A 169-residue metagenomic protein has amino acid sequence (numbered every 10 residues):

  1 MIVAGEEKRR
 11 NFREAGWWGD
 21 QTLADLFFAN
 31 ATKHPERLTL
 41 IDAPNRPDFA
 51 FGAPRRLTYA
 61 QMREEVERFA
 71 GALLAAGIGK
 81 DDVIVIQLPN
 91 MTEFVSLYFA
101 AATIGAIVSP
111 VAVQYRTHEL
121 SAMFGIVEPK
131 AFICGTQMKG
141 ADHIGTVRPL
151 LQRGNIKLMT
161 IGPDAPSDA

Functional and structural regions predicted by a protein language model:
M1-D25: Flexible, non-catalytic linker and terminal segments flanking ANL/adenylate-forming cores
N11-R13, A53-R55, D81-V83, I104-A106 (+1 more regions): A short, structure-level motif marking secondary-structure boundaries and short turns
W17-G19, E36-M91, V95-F99, R116-S121 (+2 more regions): Conserved AMP-binding/adenylate-forming core of the ANL superfamily
A24, R63-V66, I144: Hydrophobic face of alpha-helices
F27, L97, V147: Aromatic/hydrophobic pocket-lining residues that form π-stacking "cages" and hydrophobic walls in ligand
K33-R37, R153-G154: Structured helix-beta-strand junction loops
T103-A169: Structural core segment of the AMP-binding/adenylate-forming
